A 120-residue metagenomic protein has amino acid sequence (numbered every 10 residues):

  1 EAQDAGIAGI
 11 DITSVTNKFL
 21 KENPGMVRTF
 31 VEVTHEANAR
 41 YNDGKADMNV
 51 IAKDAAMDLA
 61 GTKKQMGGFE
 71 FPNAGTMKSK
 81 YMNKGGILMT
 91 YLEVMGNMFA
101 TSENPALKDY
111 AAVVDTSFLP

Functional and structural regions predicted by a protein language model:
E1, D43, I87, D109 (+1 more regions): Poly-acidic low-complexity segments
E1-A8: Short beta-strand->loop
D4, K21, M26, T116-L119: A generic structural micro-environment signature that highlights single residues at secondary-structure boundaries
G9-G25: A bilobed periplasmic-binding-protein/Venus flytrap-type ligand-binding module shared by bacterial periplasmic
T16, N73, D115-L119: Residue-level signal for threonine
K21-S102: Secondary-structure end/capping motifs
L92-P120: Conserved C-terminal helix/tail region of periplasmic/extracytoplasmic solute-binding proteins
